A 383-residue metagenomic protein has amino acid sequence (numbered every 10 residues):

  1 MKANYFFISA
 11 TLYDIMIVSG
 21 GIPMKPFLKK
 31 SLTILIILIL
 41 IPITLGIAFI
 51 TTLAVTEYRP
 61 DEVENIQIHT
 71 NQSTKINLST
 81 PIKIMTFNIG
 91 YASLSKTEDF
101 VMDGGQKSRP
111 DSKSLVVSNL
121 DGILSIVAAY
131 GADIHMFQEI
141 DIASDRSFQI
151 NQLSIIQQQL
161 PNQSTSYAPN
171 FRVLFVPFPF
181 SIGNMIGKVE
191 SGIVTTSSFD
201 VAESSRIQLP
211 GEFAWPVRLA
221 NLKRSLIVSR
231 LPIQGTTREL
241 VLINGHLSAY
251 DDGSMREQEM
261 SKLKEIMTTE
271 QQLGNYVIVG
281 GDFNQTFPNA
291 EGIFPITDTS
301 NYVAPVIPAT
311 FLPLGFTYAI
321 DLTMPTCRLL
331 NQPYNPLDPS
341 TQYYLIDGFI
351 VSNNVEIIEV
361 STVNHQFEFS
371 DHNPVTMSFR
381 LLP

Functional and structural regions predicted by a protein language model:
T11-M16, G20: Short, positively charged and aromatic/hydrophobic N-terminal segments
G20, K25-Q159, Y167-I182, I186 (+2 more regions): N-terminal, active-site-proximal structural segment of metallo-dependent hydrolase catalytic domains
K29-I34, G46-Q72, R230, S254 (+2 more regions): Metal-dependent phosphoester-hydrolase catalytic domains
V63, V173-L240: A well-ordered secondary-structure block
K83-I89, L120-Q149, T196, S229-L231 (+4 more regions): Active-site beta-strand/loop signature of hydrolases that rely on acidic residues for catalysis
Y91-A92, D141-S144, F171-L174, V201-A202 (+2 more regions): Solvent-exposed loop/turn segments at secondary-structure junctions within structured extracellular/periplasmic domains
K107-S112, I140-I142, P210-R218, H246-S254: Surface-exposed cleft-lining segments at the edges of enzyme active sites
Q158-P161, G187-S204, L231, S340-E356 (+1 more regions): Conserved beta strand-loop-helix elements of the APE1-like EEP
